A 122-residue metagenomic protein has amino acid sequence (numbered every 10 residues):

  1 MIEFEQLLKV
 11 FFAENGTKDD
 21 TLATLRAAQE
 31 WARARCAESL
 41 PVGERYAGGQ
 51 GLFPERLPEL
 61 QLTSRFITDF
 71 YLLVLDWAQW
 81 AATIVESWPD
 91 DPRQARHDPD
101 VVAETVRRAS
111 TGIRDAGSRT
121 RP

Functional and structural regions predicted by a protein language model:
M1-P41: Amphipathic alpha-helical dimerization/coiled-coil segments that flank or bridge DNA-binding/regulatory modules
E14, G43-G51, V85, P89: Secondary-structure edge/capping motif, primarily at the C-terminal ends of alpha-helices and the immediately following
L22, Q29, R33-C36, G43 (+4 more regions): Heptad-repeat amphipathic alpha-helical coiled-coil interaction surface used for oligomerization/assembly
P41-T63: Acidic interhelical loop/turn segments
V42-R45, G49-Q50, Q94-A103: A surface-exposed regulatory interaction patch that couples sensing to output across bacterial transport/metabolic
A82-P99: Long amphipathic alpha-helical coiled-coil segments
R96-P122: Actinobacteria-biased recognition of intrinsically disordered, low-complexity terminal regions
